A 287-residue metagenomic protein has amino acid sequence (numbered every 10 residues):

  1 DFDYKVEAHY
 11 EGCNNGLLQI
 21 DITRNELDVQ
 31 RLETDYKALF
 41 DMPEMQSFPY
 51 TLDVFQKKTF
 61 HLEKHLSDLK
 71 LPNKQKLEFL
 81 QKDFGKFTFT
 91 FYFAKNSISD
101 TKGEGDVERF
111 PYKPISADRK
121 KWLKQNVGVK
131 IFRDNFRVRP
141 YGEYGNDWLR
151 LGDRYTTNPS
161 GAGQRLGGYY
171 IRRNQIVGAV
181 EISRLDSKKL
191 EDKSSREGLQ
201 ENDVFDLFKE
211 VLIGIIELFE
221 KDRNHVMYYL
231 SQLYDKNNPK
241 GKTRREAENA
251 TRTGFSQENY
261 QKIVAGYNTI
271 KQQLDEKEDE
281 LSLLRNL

Functional and structural regions predicted by a protein language model:
D1-G128, F132-Y144, E191: Interdomain "switch/hinge" adjacent to the Bergerat
A8, A38, A94, A117 (+5 more regions): A sequence-composition feature that detects small, non-aromatic residues
C13, L17, K86, E104-D106 (+6 more regions): Intrinsically disordered, low-complexity regions
N14-N15, N25, N73, N96 (+12 more regions): Detector for Asparagine
F40, L149-A162, E246, A250 (+1 more regions): Charged, glycine/proline-rich intrinsically disordered loops and linkers
S47, S67, S97-S99, S116 (+7 more regions): Generic serine detector
S116, K124-Y228: GHKL/Bergerat-fold ATPase module
F205, K209-L287: Signal-transmission coiled-coils
